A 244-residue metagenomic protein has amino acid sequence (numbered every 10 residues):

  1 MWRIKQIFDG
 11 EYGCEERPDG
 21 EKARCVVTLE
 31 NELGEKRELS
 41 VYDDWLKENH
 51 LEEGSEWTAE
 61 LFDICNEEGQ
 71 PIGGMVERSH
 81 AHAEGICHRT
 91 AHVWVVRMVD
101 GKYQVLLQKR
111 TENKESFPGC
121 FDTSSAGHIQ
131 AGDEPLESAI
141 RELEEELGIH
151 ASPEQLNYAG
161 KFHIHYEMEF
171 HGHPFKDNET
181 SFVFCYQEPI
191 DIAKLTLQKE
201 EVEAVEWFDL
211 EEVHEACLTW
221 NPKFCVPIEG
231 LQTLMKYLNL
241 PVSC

Functional and structural regions predicted by a protein language model:
M1-C14: Structural detector for short beta-strands of small beta-barrel domains
G13-T28: Short aromatic-glycine-enriched beta-strand elements
K36-E48: Beta-strand/loop nucleic-acid-binding surfaces
W45-A59: Short nucleic-acid-contacting surface segments enriched for D/E, G, S/T with interspersed K/R
L61-D100: Acidic, metal-coordinating catalytic segment for phosphate/diphosphate chemistry, firing primarily on the Nudix
S79, G119-F121, S125, G160-C244: Nudix hydrolase/Nudix homology domain
H80-T90, K102-R141, E145: Conserved Nudix-box catalytic region and its N-terminal flanking loop in Nudix hydrolases and closely related
H150-K161: A short coil-to-beta-strand element that immediately follows conserved catalytic motifs
